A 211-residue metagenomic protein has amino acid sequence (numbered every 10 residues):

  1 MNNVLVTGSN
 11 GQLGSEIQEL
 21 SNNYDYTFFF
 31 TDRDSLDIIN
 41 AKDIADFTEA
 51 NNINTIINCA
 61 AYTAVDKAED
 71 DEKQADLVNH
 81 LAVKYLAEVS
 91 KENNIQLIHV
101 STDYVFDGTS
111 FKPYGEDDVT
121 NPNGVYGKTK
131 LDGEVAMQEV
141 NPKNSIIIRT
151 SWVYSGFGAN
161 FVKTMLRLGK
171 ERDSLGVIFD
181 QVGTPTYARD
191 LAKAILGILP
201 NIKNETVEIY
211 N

Functional and structural regions predicted by a protein language model:
N2-N23: N-terminal Rossmann NAD(P)H-binding glycine-rich loop of SDR-like oxidoreductase domains
T7, T31, I56-A60, L97-T102 (+2 more regions): SDR active-site strand-loop-helix element
Y24, F28-I44: Adenosine-cofactor binding site in Rossmann-like domains, unifying the SAM/SAH pocket of S-adenosylmethionine-dependent
Y24, N51, E92-N93, V140: Helix C-cap/helix->beta junction micro-motif
A41-H80, K91: NAD(P)H-binding glycine-rich loop region in Rossmannoid oxidoreductase-like domains and their noncatalytic homologs
D70, L77, L81-Y85, E92 (+2 more regions): Catalytic helix-loop patch of NAD(P)-dependent Rossmann-fold dehydrogenases
V135-G197: NAD(P)-dependent short-chain dehydrogenase/reductase
L175-D180, N204-N211: A recurrent short beta-strand within the Rossmann-like NAD(P)-dependent oxidoreductase core
